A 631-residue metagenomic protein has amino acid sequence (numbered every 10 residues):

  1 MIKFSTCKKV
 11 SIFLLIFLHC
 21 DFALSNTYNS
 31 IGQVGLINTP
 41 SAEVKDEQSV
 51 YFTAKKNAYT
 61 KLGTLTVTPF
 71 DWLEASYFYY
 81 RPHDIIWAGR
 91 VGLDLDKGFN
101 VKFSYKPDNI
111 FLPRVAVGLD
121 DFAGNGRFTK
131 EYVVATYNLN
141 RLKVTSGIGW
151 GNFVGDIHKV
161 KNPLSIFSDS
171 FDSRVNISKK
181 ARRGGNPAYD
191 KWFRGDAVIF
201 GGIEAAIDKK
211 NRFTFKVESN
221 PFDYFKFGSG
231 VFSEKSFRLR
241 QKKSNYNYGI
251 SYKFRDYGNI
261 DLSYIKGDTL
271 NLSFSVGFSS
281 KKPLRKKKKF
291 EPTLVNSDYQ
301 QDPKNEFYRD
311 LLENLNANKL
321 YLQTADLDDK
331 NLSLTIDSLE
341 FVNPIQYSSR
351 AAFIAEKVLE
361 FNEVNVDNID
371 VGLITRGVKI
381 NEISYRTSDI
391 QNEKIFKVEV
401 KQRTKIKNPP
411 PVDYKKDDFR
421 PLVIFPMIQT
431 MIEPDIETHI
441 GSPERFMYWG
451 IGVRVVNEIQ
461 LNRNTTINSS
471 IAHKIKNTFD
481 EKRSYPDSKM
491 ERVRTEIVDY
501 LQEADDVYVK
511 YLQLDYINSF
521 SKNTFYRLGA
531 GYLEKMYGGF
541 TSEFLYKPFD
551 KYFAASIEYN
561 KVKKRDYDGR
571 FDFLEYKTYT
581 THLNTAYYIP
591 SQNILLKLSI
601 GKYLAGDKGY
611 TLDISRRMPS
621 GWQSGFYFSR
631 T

Functional and structural regions predicted by a protein language model:
L24-R127, L139-N140, N152, I207-F213 (+7 more regions): Transmembrane beta-barrel domains of Gram-negative outer membranes and organellar outer membranes
V34, S165-F167, F171-P187, K191 (+9 more regions): Flexible, glycine-rich linker and terminal segments associated with outer-membrane beta-barrel/transport systems
P40, W87-V91, F128-Y132, I157-P163 (+7 more regions): Outer-membrane beta-barrel translocator domains and adjoining extracellular loop/strand segments of Gram-negative
E43, K61-S76, D94-D108, T129-W150 (+12 more regions): Feature captures outer-membrane beta-barrel proteins of Gram-negative bacteria and organelles
V50-T53, K330-S338: Short, aliphatic-rich beta-strand segments
A54-K56, Y77-Y79, V115-D121, S146-W150 (+11 more regions): Transmembrane beta-barrel strands of outer-membrane/channel proteins
H83-W87, P107, A123-R127, N152-H158 (+13 more regions): Gram-negative outer-membrane beta-barrel proteins
K282-V295, Y385-K416, R420-M427, D435-G450 (+10 more regions): Gram-negative and organellar
